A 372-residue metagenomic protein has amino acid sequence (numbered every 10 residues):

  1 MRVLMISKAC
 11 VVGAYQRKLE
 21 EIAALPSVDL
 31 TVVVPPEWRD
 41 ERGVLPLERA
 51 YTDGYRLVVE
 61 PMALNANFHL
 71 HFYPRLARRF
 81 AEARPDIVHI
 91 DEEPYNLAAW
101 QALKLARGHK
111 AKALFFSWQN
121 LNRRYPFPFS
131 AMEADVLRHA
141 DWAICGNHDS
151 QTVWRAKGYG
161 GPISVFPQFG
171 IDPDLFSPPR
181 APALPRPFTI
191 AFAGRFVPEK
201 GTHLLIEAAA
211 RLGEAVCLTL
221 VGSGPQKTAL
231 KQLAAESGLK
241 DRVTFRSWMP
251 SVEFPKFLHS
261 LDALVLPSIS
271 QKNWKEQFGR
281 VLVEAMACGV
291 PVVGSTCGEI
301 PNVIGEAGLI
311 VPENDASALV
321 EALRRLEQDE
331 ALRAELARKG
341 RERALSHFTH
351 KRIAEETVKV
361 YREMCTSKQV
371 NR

Functional and structural regions predicted by a protein language model:
K8-V11, Y95-L97, L105, K110-F127 (+3 more regions): A short, histidine- and acid-enriched strand-loop-helix "catalytic/donor-clamping" loop that lines the nucleotide-sugar
G13-E20, F188, F192-E214, P225-K231 (+2 more regions): A conserved mid-protein helix/loop that constitutes part of the nucleotide-sugar donor-binding site
V34, S130, A134-P178, P185 (+1 more regions): Donor nucleotide-sugar binding/catalytic pocket of nucleotide-sugar-dependent glycosyltransferases
A102, E306-A316, R325-A331: Conserved acidic donor-binding segment of nucleotide-sugar-dependent glycosyltransferases
K231-V252: Nucleotide-activated donor-binding/catalytic signature segment of Leloir-type glycosyltransferases, i.e., the conserved
R242, A318, R325, L332-H347 (+1 more regions): A short, well-ordered alpha-helix in the C-terminal region of glycosyltransferases
H259-K275, V290: Acidic donor-binding loop of glycosyltransferase active sites
A287-G294: Short hydrophobic beta-strand element within catalytic cores of glycosyltransferases and related nucleotide-activated
